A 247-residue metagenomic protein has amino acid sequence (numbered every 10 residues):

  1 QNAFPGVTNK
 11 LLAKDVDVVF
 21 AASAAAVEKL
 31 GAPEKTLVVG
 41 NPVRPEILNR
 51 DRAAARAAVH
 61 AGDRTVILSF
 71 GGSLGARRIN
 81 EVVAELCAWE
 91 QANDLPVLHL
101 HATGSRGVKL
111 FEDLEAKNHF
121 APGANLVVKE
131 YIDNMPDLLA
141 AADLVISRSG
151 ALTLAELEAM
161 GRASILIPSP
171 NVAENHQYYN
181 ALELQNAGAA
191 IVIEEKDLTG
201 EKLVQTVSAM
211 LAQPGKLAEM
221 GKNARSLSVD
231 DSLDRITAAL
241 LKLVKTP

Functional and structural regions predicted by a protein language model:
Q1-A53, A58: Active-site-proximal region of nucleotide-activated glycan assembly enzymes, centered on histidine/acidic-rich loops
K14-V16, G31-E34, L95, P122 (+2 more regions): Short, structured coil segments at secondary-structure junctions
V19-F20, T36, V145-I146, S164 (+1 more regions): Short, well-ordered beta-strand core segments
K29, E156-A159, N175-A187: Short acidic/histidine- and often glycine-rich active-site loop of Leloir-type glycosyltransferases that engages
R52-V145, Y178-L182, N186, I193-K202: Donor-nucleotide binding loops and adjacent catalytic segments primarily of GT-B fold Leloir glycosyltransferases
M135-H176: A donor-sugar binding/catalytic signature common to diverse glycosyltransferases and related nucleotide-sugar
K216-D230: A short, well-ordered alpha-helix in the C-terminal region of glycosyltransferases
V229-P247: C-terminal alpha-helical cap of glycosyltransferases
